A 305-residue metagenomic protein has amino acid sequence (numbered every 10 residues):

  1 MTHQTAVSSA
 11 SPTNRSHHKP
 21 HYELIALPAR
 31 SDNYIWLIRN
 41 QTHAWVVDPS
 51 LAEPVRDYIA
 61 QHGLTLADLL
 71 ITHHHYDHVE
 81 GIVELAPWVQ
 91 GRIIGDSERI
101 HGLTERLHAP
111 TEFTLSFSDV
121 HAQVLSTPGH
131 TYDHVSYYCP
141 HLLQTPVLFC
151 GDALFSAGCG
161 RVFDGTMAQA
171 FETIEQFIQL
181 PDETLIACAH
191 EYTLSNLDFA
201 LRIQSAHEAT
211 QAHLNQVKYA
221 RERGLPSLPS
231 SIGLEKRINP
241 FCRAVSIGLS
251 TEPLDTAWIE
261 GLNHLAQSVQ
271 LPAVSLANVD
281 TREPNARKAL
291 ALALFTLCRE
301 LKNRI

Functional and structural regions predicted by a protein language model:
T2-S11, E175-L185, L194-I305: Accessory terminal helices/loops
N14-L64, Y137-G151: Conserved beta-strand hairpin/beta-sheet module of binuclear metal-dependent hydrolase folds, prominently
R30-S31, A44, L51-S126, T145-P146 (+1 more regions): Active-site HxH/HxHxD metal-binding segment of metal-dependent hydrolases
L37-R39, E112-L143, Q179: Core dinuclear metal-dependent hydrolase active-site scaffold
I38, D48, L85, D152 (+2 more regions): Residue-level signal for inorganic ion chemistry
P49-L51, H74, E98, H130-T131 (+3 more regions): Active-site metal-binding loops of divalent metal-dependent hydrolases
L103, A157-F163, N196: A short acidic, helix-capping loop that chelates divalent metal ions and anchors anionic groups
G158-T184: Active-site-adjacent loop/tail segments of enzyme domains
